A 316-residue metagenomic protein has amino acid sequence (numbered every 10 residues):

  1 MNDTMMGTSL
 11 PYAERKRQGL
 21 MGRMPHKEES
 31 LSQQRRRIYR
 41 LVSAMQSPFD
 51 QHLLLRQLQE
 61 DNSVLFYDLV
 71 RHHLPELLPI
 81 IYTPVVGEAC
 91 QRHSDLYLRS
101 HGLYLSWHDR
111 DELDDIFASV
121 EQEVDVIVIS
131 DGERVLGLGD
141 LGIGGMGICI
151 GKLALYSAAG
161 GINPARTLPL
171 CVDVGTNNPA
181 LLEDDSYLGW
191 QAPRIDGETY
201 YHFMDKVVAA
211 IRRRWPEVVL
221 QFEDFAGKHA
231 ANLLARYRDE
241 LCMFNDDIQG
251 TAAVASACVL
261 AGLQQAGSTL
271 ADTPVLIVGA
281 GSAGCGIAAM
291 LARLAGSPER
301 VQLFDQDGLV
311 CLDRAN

Functional and structural regions predicted by a protein language model:
M1-C242: N-terminal ligand-binding/catalytic initiation module
E240, N245-N316: Glycine-rich phosphate/diphosphate-binding loop of Rossmann-like nucleotide-binding domains
